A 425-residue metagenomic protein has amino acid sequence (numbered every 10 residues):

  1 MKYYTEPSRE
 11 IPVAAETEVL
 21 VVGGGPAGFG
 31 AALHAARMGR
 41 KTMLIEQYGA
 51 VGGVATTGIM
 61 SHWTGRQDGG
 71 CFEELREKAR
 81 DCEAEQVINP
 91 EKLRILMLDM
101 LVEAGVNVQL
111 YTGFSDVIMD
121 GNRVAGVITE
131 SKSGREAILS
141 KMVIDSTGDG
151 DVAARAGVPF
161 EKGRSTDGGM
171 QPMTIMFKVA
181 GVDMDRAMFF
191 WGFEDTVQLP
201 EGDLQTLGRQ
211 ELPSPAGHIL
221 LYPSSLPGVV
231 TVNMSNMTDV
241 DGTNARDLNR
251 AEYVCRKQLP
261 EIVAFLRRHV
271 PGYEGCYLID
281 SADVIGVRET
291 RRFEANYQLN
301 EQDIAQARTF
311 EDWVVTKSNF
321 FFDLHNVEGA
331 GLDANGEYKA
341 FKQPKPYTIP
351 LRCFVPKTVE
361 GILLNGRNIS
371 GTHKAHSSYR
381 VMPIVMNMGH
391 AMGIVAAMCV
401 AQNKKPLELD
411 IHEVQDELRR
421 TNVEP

Functional and structural regions predicted by a protein language model:
M1, S8, A14-E16, H34 (+4 more regions): Conserved N-terminal/central alpha/beta ligand/cofactor-binding core
E10, V54, E130-S131, R135-A137 (+2 more regions): Flavin (FAD/FMN)-binding glycine-rich loop and adjacent Rossmann-like elements that form
I11-G25: Beta1/beta-strand and adjacent pyrophosphate-binding region of the FAD-binding site in flavoprotein oxidoreductases
G25, Y48-V51, M60-W63, D149-G150 (+1 more regions): Acidic, glycine-rich active-site loops and adjacent beta-strand->loop/helix elements that engage anionic groups
G28: N-terminal Rossmann-fold NAD(P) dinucleotide-binding loop
T112-M142: Aromatic/His-enriched, Gly/Pro-containing loop or helix-boundary segments that lie immediately adjacent to catalytic
